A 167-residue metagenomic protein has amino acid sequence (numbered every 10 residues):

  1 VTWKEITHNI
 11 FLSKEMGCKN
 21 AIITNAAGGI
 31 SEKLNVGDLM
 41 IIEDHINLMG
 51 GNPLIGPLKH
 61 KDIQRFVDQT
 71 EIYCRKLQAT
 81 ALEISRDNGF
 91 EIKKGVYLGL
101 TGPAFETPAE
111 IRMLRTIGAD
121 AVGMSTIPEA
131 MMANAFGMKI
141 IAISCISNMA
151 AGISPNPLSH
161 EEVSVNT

Functional and structural regions predicted by a protein language model:
V1-Q69: Metabolite-binding pocket within alpha/beta catalytic cores that recognizes anionic/polar moieties
A21-N25, I41, I92-L98, V122-M124 (+1 more regions): General beta-strand structural signal in soluble alpha/beta enzymes
D38-E43, K139-A142, L158-E161: Short, hinge-like loop/turn segments at secondary-structure boundaries
D62-Y73, G99-T101, I111, R115 (+1 more regions): Polyanion-binding loop/helix "lid" in catalytic or ligand-binding cores
F66-N88: Internal active-site segments that recognize and position negatively charged phosphoryl groups and nucleotide moieties
E83-D120: Active-site/ligand-binding-proximal alpha/beta "capping" segment
P108-A150: A C-terminal functional module that forms or caps the active site or interfaces directly with catalytic machinery
A151-T167: His/Asp/Glu-rich mid-to-C-terminal helical/loop segments that flank catalytic regions of hydrolases
